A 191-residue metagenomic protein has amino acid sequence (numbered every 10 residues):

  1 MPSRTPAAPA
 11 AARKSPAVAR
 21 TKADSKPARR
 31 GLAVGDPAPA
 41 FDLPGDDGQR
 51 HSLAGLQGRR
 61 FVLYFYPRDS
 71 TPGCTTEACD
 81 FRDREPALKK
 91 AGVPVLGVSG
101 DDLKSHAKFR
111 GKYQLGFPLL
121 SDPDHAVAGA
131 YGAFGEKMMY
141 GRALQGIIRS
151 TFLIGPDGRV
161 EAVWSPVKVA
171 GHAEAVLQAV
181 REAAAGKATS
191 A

Functional and structural regions predicted by a protein language model:
M1-A191: Chalcogenol-based redox active-site neighborhoods
